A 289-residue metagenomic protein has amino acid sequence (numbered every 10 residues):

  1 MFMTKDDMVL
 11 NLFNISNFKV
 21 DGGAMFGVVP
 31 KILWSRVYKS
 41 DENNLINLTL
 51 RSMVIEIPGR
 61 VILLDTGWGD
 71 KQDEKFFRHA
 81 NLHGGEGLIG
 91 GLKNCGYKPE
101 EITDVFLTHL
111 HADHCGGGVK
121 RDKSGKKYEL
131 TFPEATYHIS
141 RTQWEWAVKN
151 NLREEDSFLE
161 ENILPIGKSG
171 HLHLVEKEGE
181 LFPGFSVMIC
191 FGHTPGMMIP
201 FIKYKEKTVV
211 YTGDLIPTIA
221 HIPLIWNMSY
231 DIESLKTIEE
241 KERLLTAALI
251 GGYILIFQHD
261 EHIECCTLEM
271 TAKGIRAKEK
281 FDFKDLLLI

Functional and structural regions predicted by a protein language model:
M3, H83-E86, G91-Y97, E101 (+2 more regions): Metallo-beta-lactamase
M8, S16-N94, I199-G213: Conserved beta-strand hairpin/beta-sheet module of binuclear metal-dependent hydrolase folds, prominently
I15-S16, T66-G69, L110, T142-Q143 (+4 more regions): Active-site metal-binding loops of divalent metal-dependent hydrolases
Y38-N43, G125-K126, V187: Short, P/G- and charge-enriched loop/turn segments at secondary-structure junctions
H79-G90, K205-I289: Cap/insert and terminal regions of metallo-dependent hydrolase folds
I102-D113: Metallo-beta-lactamase
C115-K127, T267-L268: Metal-dependent catalytic neighborhoods of phosphoester/phosphodiester hydrolases
C115-V119, M188-M198: Active-site glycine- and acidic-residue-rich loops that bind and position anionic ligands or nucleotide-like cofactors
